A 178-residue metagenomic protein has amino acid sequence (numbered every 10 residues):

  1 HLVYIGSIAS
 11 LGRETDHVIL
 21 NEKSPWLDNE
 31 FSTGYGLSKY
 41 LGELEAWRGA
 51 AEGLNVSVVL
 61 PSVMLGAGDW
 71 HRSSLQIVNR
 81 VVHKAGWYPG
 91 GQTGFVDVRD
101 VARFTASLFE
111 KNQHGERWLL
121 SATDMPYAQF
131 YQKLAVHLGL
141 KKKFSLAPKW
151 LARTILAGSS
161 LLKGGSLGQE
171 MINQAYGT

Functional and structural regions predicted by a protein language model:
H1-T33: Conserved Rossmann-fold NAD(P)-dependent oxidoreductase catalytic core, especially the SDR/UDP-sugar
G6-S7, L44-A67: Conserved beta-loop-beta element that borders a ligand/cofactor-binding pocket
F31-G34, S62-W70, G86-R99: Glycine-rich "substrate-gating" loop/helix at the edge of Rossmann-like oxidoreductase active sites
Y35-K39: Active-site YXXXK catalytic motif of short-chain dehydrogenase/reductase
L41, R72-S73, P89-F109, E116: Substrate-positioning beta->alpha
H71-G94, K141-T178: Alpha-helical membrane-targeting segments
F104-G168: Mid/C-terminal beta-alpha module of Rossmann-like enzyme folds, strongest in SDR-family dehydrogenases/epimerases
